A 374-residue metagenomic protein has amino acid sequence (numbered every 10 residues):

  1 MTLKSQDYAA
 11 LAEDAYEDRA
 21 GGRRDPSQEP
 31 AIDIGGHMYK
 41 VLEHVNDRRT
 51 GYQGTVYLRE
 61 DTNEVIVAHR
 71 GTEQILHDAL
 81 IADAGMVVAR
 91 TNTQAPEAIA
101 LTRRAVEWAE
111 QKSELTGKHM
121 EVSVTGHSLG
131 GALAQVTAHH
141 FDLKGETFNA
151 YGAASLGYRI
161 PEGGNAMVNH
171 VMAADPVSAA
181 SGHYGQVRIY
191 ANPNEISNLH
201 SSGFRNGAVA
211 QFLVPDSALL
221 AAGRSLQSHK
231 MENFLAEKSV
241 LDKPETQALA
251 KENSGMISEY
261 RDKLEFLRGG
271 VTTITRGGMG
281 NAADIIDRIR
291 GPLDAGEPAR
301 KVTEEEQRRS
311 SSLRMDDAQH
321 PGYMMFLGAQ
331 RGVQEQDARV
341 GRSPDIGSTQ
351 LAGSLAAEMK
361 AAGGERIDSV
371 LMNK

Functional and structural regions predicted by a protein language model:
M1-R24: N-terminal low-complexity, Ser/Thr- and acidic-residue-enriched intrinsically disordered segments
Y8-A12, G332, L355: Short, Φ-rich (hydrophobic/aromatic) sequence segments
Y8-A9, V122-S123, A173: Mature extracellular "passenger" or substrate-interacting domains of secreted, surface-exposed proteins
A12, A68, V171: Residues in well-ordered beta-strands of folded domains
A20-V122, H140-F141, Y151, S155 (+1 more regions): A conserved cap/lid and substrate-binding interface adjacent to the catalytic center of lipid-processing enzymes
L58-E64, H139-R331, Q336, V340-A352 (+2 more regions): Serine hydrolase/lipase
V67, H127, G145: Divalent metal-coordination and catalytic microenvironments
T125-G130, A134: Gly/Ala-rich beta-loop-alpha elbow adjacent to hydrolase catalytic centers
